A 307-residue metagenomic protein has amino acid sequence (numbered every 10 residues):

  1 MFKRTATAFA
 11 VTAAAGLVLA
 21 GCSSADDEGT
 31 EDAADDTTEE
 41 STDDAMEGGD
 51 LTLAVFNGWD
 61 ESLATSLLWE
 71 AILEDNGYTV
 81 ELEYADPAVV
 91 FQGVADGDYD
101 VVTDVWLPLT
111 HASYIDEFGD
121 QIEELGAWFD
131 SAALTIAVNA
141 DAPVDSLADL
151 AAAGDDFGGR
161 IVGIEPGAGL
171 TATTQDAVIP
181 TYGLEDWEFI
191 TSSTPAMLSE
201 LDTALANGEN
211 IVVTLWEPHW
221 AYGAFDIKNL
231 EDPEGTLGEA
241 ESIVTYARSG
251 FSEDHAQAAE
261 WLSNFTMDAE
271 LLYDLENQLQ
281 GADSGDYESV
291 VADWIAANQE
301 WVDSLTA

Functional and structural regions predicted by a protein language model:
M1-F9: Bacterial N-terminal signal peptides that target proteins for export
A6-T7, L19-T42: Bacterial lipoprotein signal-peptidase II cleavage site
M46-E61, Y78-E83, G158-V162, L262: Short, well-ordered beta-strand elements
N57-D60, L82-G93, E188-E200: Short helix-initiation/N-cap motifs at beta->coil->alpha
D60-T79, I179: Short, polar/charged alpha-helical segment
Y99-T103, P166-G169, T173-G235: Ligand-binding pocket segment of bilobal, Venus flytrap-like solute-binding proteins
G119-G167: A conserved helix-loop-strand patch within extracytoplasmic ligand-binding domains of the periplasmic binding
A133-P143, E241-A256: A bilobed periplasmic-binding-protein/Venus flytrap-type ligand-binding module shared by bacterial periplasmic
